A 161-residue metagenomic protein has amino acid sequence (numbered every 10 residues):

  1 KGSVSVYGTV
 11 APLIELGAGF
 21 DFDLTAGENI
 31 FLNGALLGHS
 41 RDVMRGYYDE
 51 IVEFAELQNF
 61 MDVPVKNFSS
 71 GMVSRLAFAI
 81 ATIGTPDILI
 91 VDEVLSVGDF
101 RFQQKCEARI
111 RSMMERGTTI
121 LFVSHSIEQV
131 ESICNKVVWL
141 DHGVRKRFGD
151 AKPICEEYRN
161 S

Functional and structural regions predicted by a protein language model:
K1-G34: ABC ATPase nucleotide-binding domain signature region
A11, F31, V43-F60, A79: Conserved ABC ATPase "signature" region
P64-G71: Conserved ABC ATPase signature
T82-V91: A short, proline-enriched helix->beta-strand linker immediately N-terminal to the Walker B motif in ABC-type P-loop
Q103-R116: Helical segment within the ABC ATPase nucleotide-binding domain
S124-H125: H-loop/switch region of ABC-family ATPase nucleotide-binding domains
V130-S132: A short, surface-exposed alpha-helical micro-motif characterized by mixed small hydrophobic and charged/polar residues
V144-S161: Conserved beta-strand-loop-alpha-helix hinge in the C-terminal portion of ABC ATPase nucleotide-binding domains
